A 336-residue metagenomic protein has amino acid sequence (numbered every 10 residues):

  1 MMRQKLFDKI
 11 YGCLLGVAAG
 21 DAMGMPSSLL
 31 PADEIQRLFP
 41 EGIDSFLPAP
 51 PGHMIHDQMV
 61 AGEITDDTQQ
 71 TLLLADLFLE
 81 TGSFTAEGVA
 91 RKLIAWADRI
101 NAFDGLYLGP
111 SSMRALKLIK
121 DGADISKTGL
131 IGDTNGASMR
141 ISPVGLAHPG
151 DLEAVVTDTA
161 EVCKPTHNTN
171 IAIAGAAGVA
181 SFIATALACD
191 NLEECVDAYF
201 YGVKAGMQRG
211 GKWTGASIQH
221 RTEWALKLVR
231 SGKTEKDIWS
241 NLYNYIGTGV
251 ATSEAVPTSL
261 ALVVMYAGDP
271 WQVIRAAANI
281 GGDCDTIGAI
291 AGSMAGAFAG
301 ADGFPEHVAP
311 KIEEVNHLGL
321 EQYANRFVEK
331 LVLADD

Functional and structural regions predicted by a protein language model:
M1-D336: Structured, active/binding-site neighborhoods that engage oxygen-rich ligands
